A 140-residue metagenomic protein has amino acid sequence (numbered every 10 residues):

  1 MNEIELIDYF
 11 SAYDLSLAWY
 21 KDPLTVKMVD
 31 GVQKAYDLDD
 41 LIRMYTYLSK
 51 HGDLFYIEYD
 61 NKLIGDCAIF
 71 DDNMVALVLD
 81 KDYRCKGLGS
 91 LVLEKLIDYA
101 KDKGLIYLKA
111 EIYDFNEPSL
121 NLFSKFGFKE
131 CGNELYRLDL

Functional and structural regions predicted by a protein language model:
M1-T46: A short, well-structured alpha-helix characteristic of acyl/acetyltransferase catalytic modules
S11, A35, M74, E117-P118: Short alpha-helical
G31-D82: Acetyl-CoA-dependent GNAT
M74-A76, K109-E111, R137: Short aromatic/hydrophobic contact patches that present stacked aromatics for nucleic-acid/ligand binding
Y83, G87-K95: Conserved acetyl-CoA pyrophosphate-binding loop and the N-cap/start of the following alpha-helix in GNAT-like
S90, D114-G132: Conserved active-site alpha-helix within GNAT-family acetyltransferase domains
A100-Y113: Conserved GNAT acetyl-CoA-binding A-motif
